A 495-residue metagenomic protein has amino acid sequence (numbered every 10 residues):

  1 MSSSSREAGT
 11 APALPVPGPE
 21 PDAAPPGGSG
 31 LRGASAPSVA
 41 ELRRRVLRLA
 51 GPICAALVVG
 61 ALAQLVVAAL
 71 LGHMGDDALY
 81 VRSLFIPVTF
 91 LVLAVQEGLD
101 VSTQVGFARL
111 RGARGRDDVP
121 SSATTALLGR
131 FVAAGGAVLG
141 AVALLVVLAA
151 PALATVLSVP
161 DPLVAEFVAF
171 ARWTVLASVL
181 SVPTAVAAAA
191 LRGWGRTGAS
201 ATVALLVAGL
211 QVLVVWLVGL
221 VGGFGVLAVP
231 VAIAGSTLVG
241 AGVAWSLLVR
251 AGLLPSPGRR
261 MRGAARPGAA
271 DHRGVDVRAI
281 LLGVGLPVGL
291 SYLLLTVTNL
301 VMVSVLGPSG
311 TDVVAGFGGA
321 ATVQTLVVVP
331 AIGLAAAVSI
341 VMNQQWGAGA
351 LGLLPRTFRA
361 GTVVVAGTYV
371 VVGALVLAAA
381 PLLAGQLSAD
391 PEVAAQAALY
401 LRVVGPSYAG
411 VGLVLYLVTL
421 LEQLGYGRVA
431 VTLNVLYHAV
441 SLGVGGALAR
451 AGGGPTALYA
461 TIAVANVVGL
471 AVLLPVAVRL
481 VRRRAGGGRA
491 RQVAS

Functional and structural regions predicted by a protein language model:
S2-I53, F107-V179, L210, L217-L286 (+2 more regions): Short alpha-helical transmembrane segments in multi-pass integral membrane proteins
G51-V101, V105, A177-S178, A279 (+3 more regions): Transmembrane helix-bundle signature of multi-pass secondary active exporters and lipid flippases
L65-A69, A152, V186-A190, V212-L217 (+4 more regions): Alpha-helical transmembrane segments of multipass membrane proteins
H73-D76, L110, G193-W194, L220-G223 (+4 more regions): Helix-loop interface residues and adjacent transmembrane-helix termini in multi-pass membrane transporters, primarily
A78-V81, R130, A169, G198-A199 (+5 more regions): Residue-level recognition of membrane-helix boundary sites in multi-pass small-molecule transporters
V81-L139, T184-G193, G316-A374, A378 (+2 more regions): Small-residue-rich hydrophobic transmembrane alpha-helices
P160, F167, S178-L205: Cytoplasmic helix-loop-helix junction between adjacent transmembrane helices in 12-TM secondary transporters
A190-W216, L227, G352-A366, L420-V444 (+1 more regions): Alpha-helical transmembrane segments of multi-pass membrane transporters/permeases
